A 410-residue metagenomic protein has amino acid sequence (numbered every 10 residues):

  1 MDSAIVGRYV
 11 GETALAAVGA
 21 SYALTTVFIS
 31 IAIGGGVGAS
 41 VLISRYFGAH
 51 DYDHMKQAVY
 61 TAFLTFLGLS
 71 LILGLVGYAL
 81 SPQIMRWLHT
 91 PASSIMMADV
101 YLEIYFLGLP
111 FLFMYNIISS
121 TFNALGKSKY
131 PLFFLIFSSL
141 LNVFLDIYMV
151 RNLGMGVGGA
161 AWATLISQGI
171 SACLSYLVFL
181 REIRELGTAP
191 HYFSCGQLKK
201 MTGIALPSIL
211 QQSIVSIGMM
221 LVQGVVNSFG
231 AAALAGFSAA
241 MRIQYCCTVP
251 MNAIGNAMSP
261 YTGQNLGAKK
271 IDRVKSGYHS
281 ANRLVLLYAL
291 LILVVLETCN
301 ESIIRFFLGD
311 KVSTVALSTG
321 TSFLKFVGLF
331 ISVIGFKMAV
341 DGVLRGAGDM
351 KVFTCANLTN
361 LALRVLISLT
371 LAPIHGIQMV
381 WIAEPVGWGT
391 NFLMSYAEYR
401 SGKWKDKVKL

Functional and structural regions predicted by a protein language model:
M1-A16, M85-A92, Y148-M155, S213-C246 (+5 more regions): Helix-terminus/linker motif at the lipid-water interface of multi-pass membrane proteins
M1-D2, I104, Y115, S138 (+5 more regions): Transmembrane helical elements of multi-pass membrane transporters/channels
A4, R8, V41, P82-Q83 (+15 more regions): Transmembrane alpha-helix boundary and packing residues in multipass membrane permease domains and related
E12-A23, A98, L102, A161 (+2 more regions): Small-residue hotspots at the loop-to-helix junctions and early N-terminal turns of transmembrane alpha-helices
L15-L75, L112-P131, G236-N300, I334-G348 (+1 more regions): Small-residue-rich hydrophobic transmembrane alpha-helices
V27-S30, N142-D146, S171-Y176, C246-V249 (+3 more regions): Hydrophobic transmembrane alpha-helices of multi-pass small-molecule transporters
G36, I104-N123, P131-S139, A160-C173 (+4 more regions): Short runs within selected transmembrane alpha-helices of multi-pass transporters and secretion channels
I43-G108, N152-L206, T262-L329, L371-L410: Short alpha-helical transmembrane segments in multi-pass integral membrane proteins
